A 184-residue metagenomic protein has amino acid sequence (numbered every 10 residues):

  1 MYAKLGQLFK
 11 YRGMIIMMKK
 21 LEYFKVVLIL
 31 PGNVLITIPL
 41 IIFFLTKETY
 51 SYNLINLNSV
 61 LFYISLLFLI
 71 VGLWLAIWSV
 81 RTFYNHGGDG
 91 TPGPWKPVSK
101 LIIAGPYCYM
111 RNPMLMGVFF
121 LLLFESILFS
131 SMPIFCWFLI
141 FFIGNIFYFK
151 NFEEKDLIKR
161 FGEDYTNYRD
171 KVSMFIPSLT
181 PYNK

Functional and structural regions predicted by a protein language model:
M1-A104, M116-K184: Membrane-anchoring alpha-helices and their flanking helix-loop junctions
Y107: Solvent-exposed interhelical
N112: Extended, alpha-helix-rich binding/interface surfaces that flank or overlap catalytic cores and mediate recognition
